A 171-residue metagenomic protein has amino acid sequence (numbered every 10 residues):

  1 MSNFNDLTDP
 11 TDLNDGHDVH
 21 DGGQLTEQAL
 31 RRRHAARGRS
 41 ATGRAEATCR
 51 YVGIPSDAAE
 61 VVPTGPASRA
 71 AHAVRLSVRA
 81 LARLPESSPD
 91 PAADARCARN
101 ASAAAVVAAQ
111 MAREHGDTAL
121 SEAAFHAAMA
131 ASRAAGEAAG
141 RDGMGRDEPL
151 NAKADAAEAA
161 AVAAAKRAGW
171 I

Functional and structural regions predicted by a protein language model:
M1-E114, E122-I171: Short, glycine-biased loop/turn motifs at secondary-structure junctions and in low-complexity Ser/Thr/Pro-rich termini
D117: Active-site beta-strand/loop architecture of penicillin-binding DD-peptidases
